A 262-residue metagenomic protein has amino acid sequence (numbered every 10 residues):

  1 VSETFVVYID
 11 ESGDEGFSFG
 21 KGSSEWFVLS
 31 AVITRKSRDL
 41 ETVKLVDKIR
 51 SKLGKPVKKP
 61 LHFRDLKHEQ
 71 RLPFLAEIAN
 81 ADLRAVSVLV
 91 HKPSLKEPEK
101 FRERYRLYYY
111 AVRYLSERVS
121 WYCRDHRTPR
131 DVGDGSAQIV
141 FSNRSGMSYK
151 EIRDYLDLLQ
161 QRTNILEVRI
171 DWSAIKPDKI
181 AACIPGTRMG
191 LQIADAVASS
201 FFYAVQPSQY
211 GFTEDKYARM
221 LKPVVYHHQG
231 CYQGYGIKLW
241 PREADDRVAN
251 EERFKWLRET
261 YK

Functional and structural regions predicted by a protein language model:
V1-K262: Phosphate-ester processing/binding pockets and catalytic centers
